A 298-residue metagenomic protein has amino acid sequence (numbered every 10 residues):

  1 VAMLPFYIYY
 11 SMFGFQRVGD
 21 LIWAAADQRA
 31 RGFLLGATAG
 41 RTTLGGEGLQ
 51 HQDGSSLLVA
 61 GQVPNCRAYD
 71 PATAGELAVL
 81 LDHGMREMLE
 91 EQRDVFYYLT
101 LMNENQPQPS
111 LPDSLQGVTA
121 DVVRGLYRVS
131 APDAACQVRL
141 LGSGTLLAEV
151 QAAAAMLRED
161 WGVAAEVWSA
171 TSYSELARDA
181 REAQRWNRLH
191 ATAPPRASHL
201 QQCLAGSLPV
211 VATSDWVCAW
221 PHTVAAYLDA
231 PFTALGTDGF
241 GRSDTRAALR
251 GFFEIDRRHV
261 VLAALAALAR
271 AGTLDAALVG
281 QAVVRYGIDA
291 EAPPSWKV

Functional and structural regions predicted by a protein language model:
V1-M3, A24-R29, G61-V63, V224-Y227: Alpha-helix C-terminal capping segments
A2-F13, F33-G36, G142: A short, small-residue-rich loop immediately preceding and capping a beta-strand
I8-F15, A37-A39, L49-Q50, Y69-A74: Active-site nucleophile and cofactor-binding loops and adjacent substrate-binding regions of central metabolic enzymes
D20-W23, G40, K297: C-terminal amphipathic alpha-helical interaction region
W23, Q50-L58: Surface-exposed loop and adjacent secondary-structure segments within mature catalytic domains
A25-R41: A glycine-rich helix N-cap at a beta->alpha junction
A37, S56-N65, T73, H83: Hydrophobic, small-residue-rich alpha-helical packing segments that form membrane-like cores
T42-H51, A68, E76-L80, M85-V298: Thiamine diphosphate
